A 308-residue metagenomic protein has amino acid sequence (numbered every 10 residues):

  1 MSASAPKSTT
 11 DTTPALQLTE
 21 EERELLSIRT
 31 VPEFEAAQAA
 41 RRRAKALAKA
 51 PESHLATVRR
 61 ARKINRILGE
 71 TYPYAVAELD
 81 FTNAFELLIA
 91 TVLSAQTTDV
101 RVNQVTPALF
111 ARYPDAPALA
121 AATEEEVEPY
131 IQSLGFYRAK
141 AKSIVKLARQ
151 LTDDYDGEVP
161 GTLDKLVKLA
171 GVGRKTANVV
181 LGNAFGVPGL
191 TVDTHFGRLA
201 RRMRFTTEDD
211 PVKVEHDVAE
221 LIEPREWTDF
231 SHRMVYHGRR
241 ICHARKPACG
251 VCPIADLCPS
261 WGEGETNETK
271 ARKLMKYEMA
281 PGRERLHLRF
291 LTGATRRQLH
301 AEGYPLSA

Functional and structural regions predicted by a protein language model:
M1-A46, K276-E278, G282-A308: Mixed-charge, low-complexity intrinsically disordered regions
T19, K49-A280, H287-A294, Q298-A308: Catalytic cores of DNA base-excision repair glycosylases
